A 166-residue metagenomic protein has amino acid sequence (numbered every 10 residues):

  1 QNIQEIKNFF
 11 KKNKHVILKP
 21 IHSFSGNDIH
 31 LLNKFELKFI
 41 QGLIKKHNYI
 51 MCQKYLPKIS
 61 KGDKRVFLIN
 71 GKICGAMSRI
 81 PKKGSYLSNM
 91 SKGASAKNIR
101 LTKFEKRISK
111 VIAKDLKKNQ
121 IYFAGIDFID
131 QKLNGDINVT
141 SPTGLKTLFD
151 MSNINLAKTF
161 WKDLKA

Functional and structural regions predicted by a protein language model:
Q1, H15-L18, K146-F149: Short, structured secondary-structure boundary patches
Q1-Q4, A124: Proteins with a high burden of low-complexity, intrinsically disordered sequence enriched in S/T/G/P/A and R, requiring
I3, K11-H15, I21-I108, I112 (+1 more regions): Phosphate-binding site of ATP-dependent enzymes
P20, K54, M77-S78, F128-D130 (+1 more regions): Active-site proximal loops enriched in glycine and acidic residues that flank catalytic Cys/His/Asp and coordinate
K97-A166: ATP-dependent carboxylate activation and anion-phosphoryl transfer catalytic cores that bind Mg-ATP to form
